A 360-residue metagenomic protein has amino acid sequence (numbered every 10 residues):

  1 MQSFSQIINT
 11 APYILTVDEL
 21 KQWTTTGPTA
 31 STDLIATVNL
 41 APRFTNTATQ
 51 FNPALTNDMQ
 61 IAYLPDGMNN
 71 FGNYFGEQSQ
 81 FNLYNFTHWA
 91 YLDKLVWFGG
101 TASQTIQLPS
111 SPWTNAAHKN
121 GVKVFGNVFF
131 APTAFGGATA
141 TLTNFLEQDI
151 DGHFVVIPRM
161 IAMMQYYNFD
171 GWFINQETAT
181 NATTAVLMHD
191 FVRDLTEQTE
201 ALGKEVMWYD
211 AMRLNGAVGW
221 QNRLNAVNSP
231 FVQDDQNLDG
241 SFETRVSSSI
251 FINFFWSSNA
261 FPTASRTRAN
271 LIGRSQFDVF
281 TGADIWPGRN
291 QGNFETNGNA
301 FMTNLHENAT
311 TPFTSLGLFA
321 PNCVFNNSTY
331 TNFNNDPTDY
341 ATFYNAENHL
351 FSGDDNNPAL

Functional and structural regions predicted by a protein language model:
Q2-L83, Y209-R213: Boundary/entry segment of secreted carbohydrate-active catalytic domains
T45-N52, L83, N237-D239, R266-L271 (+1 more regions): Intrinsically disordered, low-complexity boundary segments flanking structured domains
P53-A264: Chitinase-like catalytic core of GlcNAc-active glycosidases
E205-W208, E243-L360: Substrate-binding and catalytic surfaces of secreted/luminal carbohydrate-active proteins
